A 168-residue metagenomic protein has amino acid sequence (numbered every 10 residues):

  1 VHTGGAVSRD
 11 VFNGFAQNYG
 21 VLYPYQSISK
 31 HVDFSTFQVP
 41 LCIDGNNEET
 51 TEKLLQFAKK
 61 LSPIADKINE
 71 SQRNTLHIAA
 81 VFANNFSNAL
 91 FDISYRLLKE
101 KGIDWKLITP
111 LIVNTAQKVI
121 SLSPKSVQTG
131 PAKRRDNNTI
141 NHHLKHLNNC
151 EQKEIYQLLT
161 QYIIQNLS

Functional and structural regions predicted by a protein language model:
V1-F34: Rossmann-like NAD(P)(H) cofactor-binding subdomain of soluble oxidoreductases
H2, I43-D44, K133: Active-site-adjacent beta-strand anchor residues
G4, S8-R9, L22-Y25, R73-T75 (+4 more regions): Generic secondary-structure boundary/loop-capping signal
G5-A6, N47-E48, N137: Alpha-helix N-cap/helix-start capping motif
S8-D10, T51, I140: Short, well-ordered alpha-helical microsegments
F12, N18, D33-I78, A83-I120 (+1 more regions): Internal alpha-helical scaffold of NAD(P)-dependent oxidoreductase catalytic cores
K30-D33, R73, K133, N137: Short capping/connector residues at structural and topological boundaries
K99, V113-S168: Interdomain hinge/lid region at the active-site interface of Rossmann-like NAD(P)-dependent oxidoreductases
